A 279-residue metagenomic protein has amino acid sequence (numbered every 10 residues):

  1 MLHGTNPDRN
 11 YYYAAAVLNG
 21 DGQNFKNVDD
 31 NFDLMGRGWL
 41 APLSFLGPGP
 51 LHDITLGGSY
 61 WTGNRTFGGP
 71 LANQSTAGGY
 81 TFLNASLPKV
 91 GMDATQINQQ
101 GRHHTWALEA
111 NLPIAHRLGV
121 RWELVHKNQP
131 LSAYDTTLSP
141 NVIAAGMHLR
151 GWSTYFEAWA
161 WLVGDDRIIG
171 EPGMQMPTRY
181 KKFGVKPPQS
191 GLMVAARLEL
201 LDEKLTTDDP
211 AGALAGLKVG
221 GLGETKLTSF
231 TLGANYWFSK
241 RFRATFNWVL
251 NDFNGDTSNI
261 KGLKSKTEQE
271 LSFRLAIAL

Functional and structural regions predicted by a protein language model:
M1-R65: Aromatic- and glycine-enriched pocket-lining scaffold segments that form the walls of small-molecule binding clefts
P50-D53, Y60, G68-L279: Outer-membrane beta-barrel pore domains
